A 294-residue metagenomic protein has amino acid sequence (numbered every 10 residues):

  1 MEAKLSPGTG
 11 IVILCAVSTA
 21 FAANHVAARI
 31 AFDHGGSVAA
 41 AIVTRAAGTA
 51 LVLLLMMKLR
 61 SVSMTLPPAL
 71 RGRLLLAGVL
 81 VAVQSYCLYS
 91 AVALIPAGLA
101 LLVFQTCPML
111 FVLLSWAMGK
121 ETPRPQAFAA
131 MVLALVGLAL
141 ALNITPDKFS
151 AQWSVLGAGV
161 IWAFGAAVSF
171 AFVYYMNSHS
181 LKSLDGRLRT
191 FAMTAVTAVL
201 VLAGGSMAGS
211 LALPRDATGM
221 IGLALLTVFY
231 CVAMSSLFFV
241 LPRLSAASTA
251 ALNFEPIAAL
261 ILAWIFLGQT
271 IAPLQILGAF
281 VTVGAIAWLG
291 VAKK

Functional and structural regions predicted by a protein language model:
M1-A16, P108-V168, L274, F280-K294: Juxtamembrane helix-loop boundary signature in multi-pass membrane transporters
M1-T44, V79, C87, F149-H179 (+1 more regions): Glycine-/small-residue-enriched transmembrane alpha-helix faces in small-molecule transporters and effluxers
T9, D33-V83, L110-L114, L133 (+3 more regions): Transmembrane alpha-helices of multi-pass small-molecule transport proteins
A20-H25, R60-A100, F104, L140 (+1 more regions): Specific transmembrane alpha-helical segments of multi-pass solute transporters/efflux pumps, especially DMT/EamA
I30, H34, T49-P67, L135-W153 (+3 more regions): Membrane-interface helix-cap regions at the ends of transmembrane helices in multi-pass membrane proteins
A31, A41, A91, A117-G119 (+6 more regions): Hydrophobic/aromatic residues within transmembrane alpha-helices of multi-pass small-molecule transporters
A40-L51, V81, L88-T122, A166 (+1 more regions): Specific alpha-helical transmembrane segments that line the substrate/conduction pathway and gating interfaces
V43-T44, A100-T106, M176-V199, Y230-I265: Helix-helix packing/entry segments at the starts of transmembrane helices
